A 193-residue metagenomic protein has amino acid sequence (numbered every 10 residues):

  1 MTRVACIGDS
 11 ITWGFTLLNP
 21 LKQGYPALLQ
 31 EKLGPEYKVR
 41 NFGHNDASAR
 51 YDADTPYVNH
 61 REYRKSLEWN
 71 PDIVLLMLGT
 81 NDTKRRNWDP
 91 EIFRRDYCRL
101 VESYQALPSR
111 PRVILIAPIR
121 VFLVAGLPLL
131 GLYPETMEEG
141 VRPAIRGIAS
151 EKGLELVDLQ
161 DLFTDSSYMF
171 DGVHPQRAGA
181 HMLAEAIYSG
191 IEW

Functional and structural regions predicted by a protein language model:
T2-A5, I11-C98, T136: Conserved SGNH/GDSL esterase-like catalytic core that processes O-acyl groups on lipids and polysaccharides
R3, L29, E155, F170-W193: Histidine-centered active-site loop/cap adjacent to the catalytic His in serine esterases/O-acetyl transfer systems
I7-G8, I116: Short hydrophobic segments within beta-strands
N41-G43, A117, D158-Q160: Residue-level recognition of beta-strand->loop/alpha-helix junctions
Y57-W69, L127-P143, F170-A178: Short, electropositive alpha-helical surface patch
I92-R95, R99-S103, G140-G147: Alpha-helical scaffolding segments of alpha/beta enzyme cores, especially the outer helices of TIM-barrel or partial
Q105-R112: A short helix->loop->beta-strand "cap" motif at the edges of active sites that frequently abuts
V121-L159: Substrate-gating cap/lid alpha-helix
